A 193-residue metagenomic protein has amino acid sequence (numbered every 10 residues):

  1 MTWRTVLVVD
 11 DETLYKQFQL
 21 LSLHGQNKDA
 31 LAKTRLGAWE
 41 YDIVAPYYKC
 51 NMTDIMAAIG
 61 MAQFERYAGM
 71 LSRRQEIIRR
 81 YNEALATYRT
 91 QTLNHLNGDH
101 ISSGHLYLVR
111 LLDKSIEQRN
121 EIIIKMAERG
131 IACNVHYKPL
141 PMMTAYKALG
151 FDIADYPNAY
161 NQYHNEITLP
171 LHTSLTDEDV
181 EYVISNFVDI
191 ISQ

Functional and structural regions predicted by a protein language model:
M1-L7: Glycine-rich phosphate-binding loop of ATP-grasp-fold ATP-dependent ligases
D10-Q193: PLP-dependent aminotransferase class I/II
